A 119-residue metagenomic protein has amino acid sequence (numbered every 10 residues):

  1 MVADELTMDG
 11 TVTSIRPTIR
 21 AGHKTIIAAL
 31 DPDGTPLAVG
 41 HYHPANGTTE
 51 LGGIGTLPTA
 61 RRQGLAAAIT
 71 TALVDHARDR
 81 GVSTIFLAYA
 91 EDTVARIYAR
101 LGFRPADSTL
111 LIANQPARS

Functional and structural regions predicted by a protein language model:
M1, A88, R104-R118: Conserved catalytic-core motifs of GNAT/GCN5-like acyltransferases
M1-I27: Internal catalytic-core helix/loop-beta-alpha segment that presents or stabilizes conserved functional determinants
P17-T59: A conserved beta-strand-loop-helix scaffold within acyl/acetyltransferase catalytic domains
T56-P58, R62-D79, R100: Conserved acetyl-CoA-binding loop-helix of GNAT-fold acetyltransferases
A66, T70, E91-V94, A113-P116: Short glycine/proline-centered loop/turn elements that form peptide/ligand docking sites
A77-A90: Conserved GNAT acetyl-CoA-binding A-motif
